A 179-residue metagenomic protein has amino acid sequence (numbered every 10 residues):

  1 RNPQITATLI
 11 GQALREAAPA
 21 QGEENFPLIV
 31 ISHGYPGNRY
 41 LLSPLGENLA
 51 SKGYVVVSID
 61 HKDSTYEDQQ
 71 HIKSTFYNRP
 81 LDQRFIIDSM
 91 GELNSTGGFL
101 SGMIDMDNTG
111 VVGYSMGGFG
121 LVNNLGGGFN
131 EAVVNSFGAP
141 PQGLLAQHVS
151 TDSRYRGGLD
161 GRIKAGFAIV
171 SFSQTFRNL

Functional and structural regions predicted by a protein language model:
R1-I29: Domain-level recognition of soluble alpha/beta enzyme cores, biased toward histidine phosphatases/phosphomutases
A20-E23, L145-L179: The feature captures the conserved acid-bearing segment of alpha/beta-hydrolase catalytic domains
F26, H33-G37: Active-site glycine-rich loops that stabilize anionic/oxyanionic intermediates across multiple enzyme folds
I31-G34, S58: Structural cue for short, hydrophobic secondary-structure segments
H33, G113-S115: Conserved alpha/beta-hydrolase "nucleophile elbow" surrounding the catalytic nucleophile
P36-L41, V56: Serine-hydrolase catalytic-loop signature spanning alpha/beta hydrolases and amidase-signature enzymes
L41, N48, H71-D107, V111 (+3 more regions): Alpha/beta-hydrolase active-site loop
N48-Y66: Conserved alpha/beta-hydrolase
